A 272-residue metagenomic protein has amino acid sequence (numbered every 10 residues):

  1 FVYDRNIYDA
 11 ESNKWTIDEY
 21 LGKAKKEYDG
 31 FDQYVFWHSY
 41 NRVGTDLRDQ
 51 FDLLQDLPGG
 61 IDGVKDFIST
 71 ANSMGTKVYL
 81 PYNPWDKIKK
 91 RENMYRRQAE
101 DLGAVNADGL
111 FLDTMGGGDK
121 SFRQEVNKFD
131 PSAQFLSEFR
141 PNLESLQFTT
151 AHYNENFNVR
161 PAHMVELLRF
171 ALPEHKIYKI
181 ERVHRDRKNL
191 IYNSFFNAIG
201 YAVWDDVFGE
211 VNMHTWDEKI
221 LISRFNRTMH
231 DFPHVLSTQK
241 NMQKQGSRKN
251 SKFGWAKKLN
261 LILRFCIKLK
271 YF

Functional and structural regions predicted by a protein language model:
F1-E11, I68, N72-R91, F111-D119 (+2 more regions): Aromatic-lined carbohydrate-recognition surfaces of secreted/lumenal glycan-active proteins
F1-K14, D29, W37-N41: An acidic-aromatic substrate-binding cleft motif
E11-N13, I17, R48, A171 (+1 more regions): Residue-level signal for well-ordered alpha-helical segments
T16, Y20, L221-R224: Extended, well-ordered alpha-helical scaffold segments
D18-F122: Aromatic-lined carbohydrate-binding/catalytic grooves of carbohydrate-active enzymes
L47, Y79-K87, K120-D130, V159-V165 (+1 more regions): Short secondary-structure transition/capping segments
D130-F272: Active-site-proximal substrate-binding groove within the catalytic cores of carbohydrate-active enzymes
